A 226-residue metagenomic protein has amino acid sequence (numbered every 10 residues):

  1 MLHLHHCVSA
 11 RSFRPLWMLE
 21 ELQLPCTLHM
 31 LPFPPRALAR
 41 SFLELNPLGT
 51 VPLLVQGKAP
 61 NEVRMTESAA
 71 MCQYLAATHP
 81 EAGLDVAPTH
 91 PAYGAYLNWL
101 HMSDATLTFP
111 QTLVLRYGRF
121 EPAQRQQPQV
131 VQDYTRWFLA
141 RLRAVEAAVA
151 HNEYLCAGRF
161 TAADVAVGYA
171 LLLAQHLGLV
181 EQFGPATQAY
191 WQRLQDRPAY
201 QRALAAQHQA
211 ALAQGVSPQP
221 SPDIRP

Functional and structural regions predicted by a protein language model:
M1-Q129: GST-like domain detector, emphasizing the conserved glutathione-binding G-site in the N-terminal thioredoxin-like
F33-P34, F160, Q209-A210: Positions that flank functional sites
L38, R193, A213-Q214: Short Asp/Glu-rich motifs
A70, A186, A199: Residue-level recognition of oxygen-bearing side chains
A76, A170-L171, L204: Active-site-flanking alpha-helical
L100-D196: GST-like fold's C-terminal all-alpha helical module
Q207-P226: Acidic/histidine-enriched, glycine/proline-rich intrinsically disordered or flexible terminal extensions
